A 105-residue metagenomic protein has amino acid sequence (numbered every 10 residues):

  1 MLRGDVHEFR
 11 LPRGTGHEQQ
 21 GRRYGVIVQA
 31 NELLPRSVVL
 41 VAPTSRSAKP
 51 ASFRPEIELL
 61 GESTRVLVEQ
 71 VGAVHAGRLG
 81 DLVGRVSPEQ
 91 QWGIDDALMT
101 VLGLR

Functional and structural regions predicted by a protein language model:
M1-R105: Conserved functional hotspots at enzyme active or ligand-binding sites that engage polyanionic ligands
